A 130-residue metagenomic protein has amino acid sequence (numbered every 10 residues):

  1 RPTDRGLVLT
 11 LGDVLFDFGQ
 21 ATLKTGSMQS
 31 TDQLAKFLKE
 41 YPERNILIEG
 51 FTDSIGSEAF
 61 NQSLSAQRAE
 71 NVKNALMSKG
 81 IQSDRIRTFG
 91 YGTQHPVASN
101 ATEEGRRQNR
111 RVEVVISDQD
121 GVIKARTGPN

Functional and structural regions predicted by a protein language model:
R1-N45, S117-N130: Periplasmic peptidoglycan-binding/tethering modules of Gram-negative envelope proteins
A21-G26, E49-N130: Periplasmic OmpA-like peptidoglycan-binding domain that tethers envelope proteins to the cell wall
